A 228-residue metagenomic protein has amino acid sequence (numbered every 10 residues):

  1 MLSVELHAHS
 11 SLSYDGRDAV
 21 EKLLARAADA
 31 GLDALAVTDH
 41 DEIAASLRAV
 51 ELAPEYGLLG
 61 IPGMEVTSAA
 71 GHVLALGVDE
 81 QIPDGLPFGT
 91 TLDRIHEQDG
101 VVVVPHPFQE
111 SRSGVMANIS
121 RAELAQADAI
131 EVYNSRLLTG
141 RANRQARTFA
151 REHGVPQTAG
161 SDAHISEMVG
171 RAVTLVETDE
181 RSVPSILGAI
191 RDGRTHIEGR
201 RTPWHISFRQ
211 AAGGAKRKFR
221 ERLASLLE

Functional and structural regions predicted by a protein language model:
M1-L6, S10-Y14, D18-V20, A25 (+5 more regions): Charged catalytic cores and adjacent phosphate/nucleic-acid-binding surfaces used for phosphate/nucleic-acid chemistry
L23-D41, G100-V103: Divalent metal-dependent hydrolysis catalytic cores, especially in the metallo-beta-lactamase
T38, H106, S161: Short beta-strand/turn micro-motifs composed of small residues that flank or help shape donor/cofactor-binding pockets
G57-L58, D99-V101: Loop/turn elements at helix/coil->beta-strand transitions in domains of secreted/extracellular proteins
V103-S111: Aromatic-lined carbohydrate-recognition surfaces of secreted/lumenal glycan-active proteins
